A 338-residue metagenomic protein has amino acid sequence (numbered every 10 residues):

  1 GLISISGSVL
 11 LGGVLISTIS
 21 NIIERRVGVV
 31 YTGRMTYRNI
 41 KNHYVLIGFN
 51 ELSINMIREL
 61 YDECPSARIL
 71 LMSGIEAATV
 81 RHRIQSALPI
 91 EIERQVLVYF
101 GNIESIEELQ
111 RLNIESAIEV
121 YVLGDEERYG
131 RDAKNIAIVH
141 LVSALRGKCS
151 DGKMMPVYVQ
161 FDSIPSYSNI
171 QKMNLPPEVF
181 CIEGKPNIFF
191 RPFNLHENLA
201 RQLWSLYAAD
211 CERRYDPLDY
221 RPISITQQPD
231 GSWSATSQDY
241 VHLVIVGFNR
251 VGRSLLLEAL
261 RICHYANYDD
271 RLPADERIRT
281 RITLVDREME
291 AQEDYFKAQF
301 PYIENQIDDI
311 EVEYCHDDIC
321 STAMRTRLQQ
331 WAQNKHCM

Functional and structural regions predicted by a protein language model:
G1-M338: Cytosolic regulatory regions of ion transport systems
